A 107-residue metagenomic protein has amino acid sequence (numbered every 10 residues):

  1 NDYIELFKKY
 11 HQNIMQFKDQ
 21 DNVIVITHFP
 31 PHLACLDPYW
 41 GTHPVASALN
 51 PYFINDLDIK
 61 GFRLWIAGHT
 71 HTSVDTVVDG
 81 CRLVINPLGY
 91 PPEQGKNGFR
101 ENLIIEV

Functional and structural regions predicted by a protein language model:
N1-H43: Active-site-proximal loop/helix segment associated with metal-binding centers of metalloenzymes
I24, L64-I66, V84: Hydrophobic/aromatic beta-strand patches that form the interior of the parallel beta-sheet core in alpha/beta enzyme
H28, L64, H69-H71: Histidine-centered divalent metal-coordination motifs
D37-Y39, A46-F62, H71-V107: Binuclear metal-dependent phosphoesterase catalytic core
